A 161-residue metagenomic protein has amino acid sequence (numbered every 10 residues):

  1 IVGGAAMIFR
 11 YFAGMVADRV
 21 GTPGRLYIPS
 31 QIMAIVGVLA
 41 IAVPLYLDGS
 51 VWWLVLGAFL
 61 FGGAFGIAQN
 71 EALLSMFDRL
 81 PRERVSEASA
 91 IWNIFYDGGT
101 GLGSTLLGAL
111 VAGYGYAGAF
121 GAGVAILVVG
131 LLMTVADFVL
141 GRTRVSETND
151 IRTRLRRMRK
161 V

Functional and structural regions predicted by a protein language model:
I1-A6, Y96: Transmembrane alpha-helical segments of major facilitator superfamily
F9-T22, V111: Helix-to-loop junctions at the C-terminal end of transmembrane segments in multipass secondary transporters
R25-I41: Structural signature of the two symmetry-related core transmembrane helices
W52-I67: Hydrophobic core of transmembrane alpha-helices in multi-pass small-molecule transporters, especially MFS/SLC-type
I67-L80: Intracellular juxtamembrane helix-capping segments at the cytosolic ends of symmetry-related transmembrane helices
R82-W92: Loop-to-transmembrane helix entry/capping segments in MFS-fold secondary transporters and related SLC/MFSD carriers
A109-L127: A membrane-interface helix-boundary motif in multi-pass transporters
D137-V161: Intrinsic disorder in cytosolic terminal tails and internal cytosolic loops of multi-pass membrane transporters
